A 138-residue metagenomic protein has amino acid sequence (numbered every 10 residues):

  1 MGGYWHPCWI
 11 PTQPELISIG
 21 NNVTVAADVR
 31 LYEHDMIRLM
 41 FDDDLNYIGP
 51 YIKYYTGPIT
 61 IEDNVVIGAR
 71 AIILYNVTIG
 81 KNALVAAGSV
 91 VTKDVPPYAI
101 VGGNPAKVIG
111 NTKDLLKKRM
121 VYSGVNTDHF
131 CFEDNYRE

Functional and structural regions predicted by a protein language model:
M1-I67, A71-I73, K81, P97 (+1 more regions): Domain-scale signature associated with acetyltransferase and cell-envelope carbohydrate enzymes
Y75, K93: Conserved coupling/switch loop of ABC ATPases
I79-V91, Y98-I100: C-terminal/domain-terminus segments
V90-T92, A106-K107: Short Gly/Pro-enriched loop/turn and capping motifs at secondary-structure junctions
